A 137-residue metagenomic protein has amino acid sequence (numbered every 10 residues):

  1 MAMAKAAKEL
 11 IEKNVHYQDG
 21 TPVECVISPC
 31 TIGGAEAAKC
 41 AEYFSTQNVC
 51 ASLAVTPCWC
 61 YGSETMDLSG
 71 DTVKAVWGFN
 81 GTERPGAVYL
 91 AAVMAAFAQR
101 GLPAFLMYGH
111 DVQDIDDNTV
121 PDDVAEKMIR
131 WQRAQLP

Functional and structural regions predicted by a protein language model:
M1-P137: An N-terminal assembly and electron-transfer interface module characteristic of large anaerobic redox and radical
